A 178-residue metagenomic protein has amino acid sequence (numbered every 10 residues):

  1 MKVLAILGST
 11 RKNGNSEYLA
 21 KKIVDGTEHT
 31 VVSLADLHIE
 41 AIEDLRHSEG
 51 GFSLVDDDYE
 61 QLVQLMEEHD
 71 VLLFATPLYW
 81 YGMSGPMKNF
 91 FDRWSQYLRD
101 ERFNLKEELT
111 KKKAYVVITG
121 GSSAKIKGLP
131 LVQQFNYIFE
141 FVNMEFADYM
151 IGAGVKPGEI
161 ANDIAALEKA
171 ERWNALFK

Functional and structural regions predicted by a protein language model:
M1-N104, I160, I164-K178: N-terminal beta1-alpha1-beta2 submodule of the flavodoxin-like/Rossmannoid cofactor-binding fold
T10-R11, G121-S122, G154: Short, glycine/serine-rich, charged loops/turns that create anion-binding and catalytic segments at active sites
A35-D36, A153-V155: Glycine-rich beta-alpha junction loops
L105-A147: Short, glycine-/small-residue-rich phosphate/pyrophosphate-handling segment
I126-L129, G158-D163: Short, solvent-exposed loop/turn segments at secondary-structure boundaries
A147-A153: Beta-strand-loop-alpha "switch" segments that mediate conformational coupling across diverse proteins
